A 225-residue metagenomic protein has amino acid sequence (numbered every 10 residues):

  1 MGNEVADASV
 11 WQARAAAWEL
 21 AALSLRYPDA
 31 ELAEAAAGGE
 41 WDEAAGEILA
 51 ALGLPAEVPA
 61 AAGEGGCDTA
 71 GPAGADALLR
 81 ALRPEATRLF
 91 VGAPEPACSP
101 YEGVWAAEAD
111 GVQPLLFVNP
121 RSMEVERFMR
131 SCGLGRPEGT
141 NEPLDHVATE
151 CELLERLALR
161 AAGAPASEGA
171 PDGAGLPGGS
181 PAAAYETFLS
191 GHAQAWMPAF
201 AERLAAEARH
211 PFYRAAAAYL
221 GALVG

Functional and structural regions predicted by a protein language model:
M1-G225: Surface/interface-facing alpha-helical segments and adjacent flexible terminal/loop regions used for partner/assembly
